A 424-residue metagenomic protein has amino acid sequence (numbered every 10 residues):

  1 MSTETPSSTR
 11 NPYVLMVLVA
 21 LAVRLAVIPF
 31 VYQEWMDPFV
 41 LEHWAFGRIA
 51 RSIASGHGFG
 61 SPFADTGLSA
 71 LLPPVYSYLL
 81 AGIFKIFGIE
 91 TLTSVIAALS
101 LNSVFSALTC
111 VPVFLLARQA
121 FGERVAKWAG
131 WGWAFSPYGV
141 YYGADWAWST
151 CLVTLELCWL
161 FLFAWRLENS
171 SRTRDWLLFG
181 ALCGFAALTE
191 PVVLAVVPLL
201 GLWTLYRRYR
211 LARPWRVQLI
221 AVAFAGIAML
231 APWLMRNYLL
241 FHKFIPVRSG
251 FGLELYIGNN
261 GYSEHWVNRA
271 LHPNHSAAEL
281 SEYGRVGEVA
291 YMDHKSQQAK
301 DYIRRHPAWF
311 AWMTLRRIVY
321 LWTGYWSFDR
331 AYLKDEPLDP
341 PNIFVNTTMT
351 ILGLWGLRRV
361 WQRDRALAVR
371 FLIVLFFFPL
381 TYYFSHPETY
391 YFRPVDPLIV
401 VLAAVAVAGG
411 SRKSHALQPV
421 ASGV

Functional and structural regions predicted by a protein language model:
S2, P6, A120-R124, L152 (+5 more regions): Membrane-interface transmembrane helices that cradle and orient dolichyl/undecaprenyl
A20-V23, A126-P137, L155, L162 (+1 more regions): Short helix- or helix-capping micro-motifs that position conserved polar/aromatic residues at function-defining sites
L25-E34, E42-L68, V75, G82 (+2 more regions): Extracytosolic helix-loop segments that constitute the early lumenal/periplasmic catalytic or substrate-binding loops
A70, P74-Y78, G88-V111, G130 (+2 more regions): Loop-to-helix entry region of an early transmembrane alpha helix in multi-pass inner-membrane enzymes
T93, A97, Y302, H306-F371: Membrane-interface anchor segments at the N-terminal boundary of transmembrane helices in multi-pass membrane enzymes
A97-F121, W159-L162, I351-W355: Transmembrane-helix motifs of polytopic, lipid-linked glycan transferases
P112-L115, G132, L152-N169, D175-C183 (+2 more regions): Specific aromatic-rich, kink-prone transmembrane helix
Y238, F244-Y320: Membrane-proximal stem/loop segments at transmembrane-domain junctions that anchor or position
